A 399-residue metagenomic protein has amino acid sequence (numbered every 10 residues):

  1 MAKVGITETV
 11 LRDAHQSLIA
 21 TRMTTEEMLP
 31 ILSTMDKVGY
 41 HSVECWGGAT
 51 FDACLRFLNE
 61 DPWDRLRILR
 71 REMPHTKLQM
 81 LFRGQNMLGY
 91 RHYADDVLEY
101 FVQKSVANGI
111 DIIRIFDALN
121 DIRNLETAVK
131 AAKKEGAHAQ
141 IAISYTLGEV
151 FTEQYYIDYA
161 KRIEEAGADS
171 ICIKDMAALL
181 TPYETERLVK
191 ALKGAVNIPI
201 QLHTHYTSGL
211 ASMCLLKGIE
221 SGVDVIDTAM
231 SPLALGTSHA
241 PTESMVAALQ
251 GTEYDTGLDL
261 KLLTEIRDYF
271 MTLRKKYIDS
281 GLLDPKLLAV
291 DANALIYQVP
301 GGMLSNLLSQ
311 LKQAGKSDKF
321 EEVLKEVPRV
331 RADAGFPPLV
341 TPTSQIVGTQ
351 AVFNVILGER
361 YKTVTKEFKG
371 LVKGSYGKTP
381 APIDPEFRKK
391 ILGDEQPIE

Functional and structural regions predicted by a protein language model:
M1-I19, L66, R71: N-terminal amphipathic alpha-helix/helix-capping segment at the start of soluble metabolic enzymes
I6-D13, H41-C45, T76-G84, D111-R114 (+5 more regions): Hydrophobic faces of well-ordered beta-strands that scaffold small-molecule active sites in alpha/beta enzyme cores
D36-C54, D284-A294, Q298-E399: Terminal or standalone catalytic/regulatory effector modules within metabolic enzymes and repeat proteins
G47-E164, I171, T181: Active-site beta->alpha loop and helix N-cap motifs at the rims of alpha/beta catalytic domains
I115-A118, D175, S221-S238: Glycine-rich phosphate-binding active-site loops on the catalytic face of alpha/beta enzymes
F151-I163, S208-D224: Catalytic cores of alpha/beta
A234-T256: C-terminal helical cap(s) of enzyme catalytic domains, especially alpha/beta-barrels
T256-F270: Phosphate/diphosphate-binding loops
